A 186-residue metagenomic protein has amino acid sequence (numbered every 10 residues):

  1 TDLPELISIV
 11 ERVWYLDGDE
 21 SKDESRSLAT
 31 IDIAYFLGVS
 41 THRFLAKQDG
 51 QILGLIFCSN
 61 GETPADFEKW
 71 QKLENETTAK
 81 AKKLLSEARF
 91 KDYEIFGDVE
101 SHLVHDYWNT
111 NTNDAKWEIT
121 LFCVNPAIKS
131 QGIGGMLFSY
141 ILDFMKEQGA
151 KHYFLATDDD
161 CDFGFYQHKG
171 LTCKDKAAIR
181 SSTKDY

Functional and structural regions predicted by a protein language model:
E11-I33, F67-T78, R89-F90, E94: Conserved GNAT-fold acetyl-CoA-binding loop/helix
E20-F44, Q48, F57, A79-K83 (+1 more regions): Active-site rim helix/loop that mediates acceptor-substrate recognition in acyltransferases
L45, Q51-N60, H105, E118-C123: Conserved beta-strand in the GNAT
E62-W117, R180-Y186: Conserved acyl-donor/pantetheine-binding loop and adjacent beta-alpha core of acyl/acetyltransferases and related
H105, G135, E147, D159-A177: Conserved active-site alpha-helix within GNAT-family acetyltransferase domains
K116-W117, M145-D158: Conserved GNAT acetyl-CoA-binding A-motif
T120-F122, K129, F154-G164, I179-T183: Conserved beta-strand-loop-alpha-helix junction that forms the acyl-donor binding cleft
V124, S130-D143, H168: Conserved acetyl-CoA-binding loop-helix of GNAT-fold acetyltransferases
